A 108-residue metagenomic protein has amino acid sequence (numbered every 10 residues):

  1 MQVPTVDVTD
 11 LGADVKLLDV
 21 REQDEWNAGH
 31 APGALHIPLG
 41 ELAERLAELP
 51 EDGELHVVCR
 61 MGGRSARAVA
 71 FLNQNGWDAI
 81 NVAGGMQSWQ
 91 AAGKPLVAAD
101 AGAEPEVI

Functional and structural regions predicted by a protein language model:
M1-K16, E22-E54, M61-I108: Rhodanese-like catalytic fold shared by cysteine-dependent sulfurtransferases and DSP/PTP-type phosphatases
